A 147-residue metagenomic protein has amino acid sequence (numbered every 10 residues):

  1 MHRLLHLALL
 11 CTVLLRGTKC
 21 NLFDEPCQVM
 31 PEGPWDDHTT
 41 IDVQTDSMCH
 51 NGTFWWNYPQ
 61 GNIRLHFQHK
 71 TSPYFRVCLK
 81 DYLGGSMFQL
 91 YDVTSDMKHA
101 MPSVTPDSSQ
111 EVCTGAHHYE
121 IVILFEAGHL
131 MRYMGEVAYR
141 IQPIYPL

Functional and structural regions predicted by a protein language model:
R3-C20: Cleavable N-terminal signal peptides of Sec/SRP-targeted secreted and luminal proteins
C20-H69: A short aromatic-anchored loop/beta-hairpin motif
P59-L65, V77, F88, C113: Plant-skewed but cross-kingdom recognition/interaction modules and surfaces
Q68-R76: Extended extracellular/luminal ectodomain segments enriched in beta-structured repeat modules
C78-M101: Short, surface-exposed beta-strand/strand-loop-strand elements in extracellular ectodomains
S95-T114: Beta-rich interaction modules in large eukaryotic scaffold/regulatory proteins
Q110-Y133: Noncatalytic modules at the cell exterior or secretory-pathway interfaces, chiefly beta-strand-rich lectin/adhesion
A127-P146: Edge beta-strands of jelly-roll/beta-sandwich modules across compartments, strongly enriched in secreted/luminal
